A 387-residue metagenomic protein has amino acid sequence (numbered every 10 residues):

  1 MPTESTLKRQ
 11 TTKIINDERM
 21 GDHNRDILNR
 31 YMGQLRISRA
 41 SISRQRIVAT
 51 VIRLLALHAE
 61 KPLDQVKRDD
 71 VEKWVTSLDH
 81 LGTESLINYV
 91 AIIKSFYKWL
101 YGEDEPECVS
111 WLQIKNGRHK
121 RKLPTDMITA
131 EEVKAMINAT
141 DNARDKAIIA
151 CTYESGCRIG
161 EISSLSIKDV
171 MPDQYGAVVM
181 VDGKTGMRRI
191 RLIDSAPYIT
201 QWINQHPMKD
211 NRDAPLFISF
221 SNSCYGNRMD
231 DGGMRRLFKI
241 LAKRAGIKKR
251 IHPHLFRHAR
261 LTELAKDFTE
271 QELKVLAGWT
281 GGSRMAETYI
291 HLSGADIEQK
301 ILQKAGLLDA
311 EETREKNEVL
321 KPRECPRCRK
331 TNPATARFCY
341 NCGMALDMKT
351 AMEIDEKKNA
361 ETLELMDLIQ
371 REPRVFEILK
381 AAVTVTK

Functional and structural regions predicted by a protein language model:
M1-I14, Q299-K387: C-terminal secondary-structure termini that scaffold catalytic or DNA-interacting sites
K13, D17, N29-L123, N138: N-terminal core-binding DNA-recognition domain of tyrosine recombinases/integrases
Q45, I93, I148-I149, G156 (+2 more regions): Alpha-helix N-cap/helix-start motif at helix boundaries, enriched for small hydrophobics
A130-I159: Basic, Lys/Arg- and aromatic-enriched nucleic-acid-binding interface segment
G160, S164-Y198, P322-R323, N332-A334 (+1 more regions): Conserved tyrosine-mediated DNA breakage-rejoining catalytic core shared by Y-recombinases
D182-T185, E270, A277-E312, L346-D347: Catalytic-site neighborhood detector that most strongly recognizes the C-terminal catalytic loop/helix of tyrosine
G183-Q201, A214-L237: C-terminal catalytic core of Y-nucleophile DNA break-rejoin enzymes
R235-V275, W279-S283, H291, A295 (+3 more regions): Short, basic (Lys/Arg/His-rich) helix/loop patches that form interaction surfaces in the mid-to-C-terminal regions
